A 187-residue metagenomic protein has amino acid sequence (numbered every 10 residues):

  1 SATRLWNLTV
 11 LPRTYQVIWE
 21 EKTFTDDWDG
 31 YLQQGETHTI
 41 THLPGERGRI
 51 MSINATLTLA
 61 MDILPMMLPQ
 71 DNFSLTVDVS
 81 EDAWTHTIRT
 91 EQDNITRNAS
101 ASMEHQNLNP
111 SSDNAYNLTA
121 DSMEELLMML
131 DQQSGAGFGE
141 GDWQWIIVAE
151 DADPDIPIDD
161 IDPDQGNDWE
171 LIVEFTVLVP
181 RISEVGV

Functional and structural regions predicted by a protein language model:
S1-P12, V187: Secretory targeting signatures
R4, V17, D26, D82 (+2 more regions): Short, low-complexity intrinsically disordered segments
L8, E21, G30, H86 (+2 more regions): Intrinsic disorder/low-complexity segments enriched in polar/charged and small flexible residues
L8-E46: Long, small/polar-residue-biased beta-strand-and-loop interaction regions
W19-W28, I88-E140, P154-D159: Extended, solvent-exposed segments with strong compositional bias
Y31-N107: Acidic, Ser/Thr/Pro-rich low-complexity intrinsically disordered segments
Q133-V187: C-terminal edge strands of extracellular/lumenal beta-sandwich accessory domains
